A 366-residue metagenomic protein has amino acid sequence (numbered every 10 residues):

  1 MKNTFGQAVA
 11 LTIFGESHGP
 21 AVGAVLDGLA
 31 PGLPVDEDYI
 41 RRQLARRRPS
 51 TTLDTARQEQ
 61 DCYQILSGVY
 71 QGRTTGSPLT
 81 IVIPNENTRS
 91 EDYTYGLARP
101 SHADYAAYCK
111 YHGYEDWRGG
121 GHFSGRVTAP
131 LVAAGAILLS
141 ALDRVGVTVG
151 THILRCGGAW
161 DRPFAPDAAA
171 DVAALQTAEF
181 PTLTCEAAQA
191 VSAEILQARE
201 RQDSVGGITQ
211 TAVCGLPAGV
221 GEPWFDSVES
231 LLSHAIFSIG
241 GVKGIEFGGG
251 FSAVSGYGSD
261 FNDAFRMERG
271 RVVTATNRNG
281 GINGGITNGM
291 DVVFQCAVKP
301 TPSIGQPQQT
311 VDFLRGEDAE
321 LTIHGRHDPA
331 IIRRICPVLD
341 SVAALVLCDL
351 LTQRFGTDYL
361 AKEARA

Functional and structural regions predicted by a protein language model:
M1-A366: Generic N-terminal targeting/processing segments that precede catalytic cores or assembly contacts
